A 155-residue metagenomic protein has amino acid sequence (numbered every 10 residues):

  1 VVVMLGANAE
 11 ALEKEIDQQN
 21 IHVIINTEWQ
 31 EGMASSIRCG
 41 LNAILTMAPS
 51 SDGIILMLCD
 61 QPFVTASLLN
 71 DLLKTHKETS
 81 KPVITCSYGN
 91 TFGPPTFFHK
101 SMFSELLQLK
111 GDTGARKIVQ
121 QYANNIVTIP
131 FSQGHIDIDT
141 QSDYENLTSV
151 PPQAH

Functional and structural regions predicted by a protein language model:
V1-C59, F63-F92, N124-F131: Nucleotide and nucleotide-moiety/phosphate-recognizing core
V1-V2, F103-E105: Short active-site oxyanion
I21, M102-F103: A broad detector of the eukaryotic-type serine/threonine protein kinase catalytic domain
V64, P94, L107-G111: Short, well-structured alpha-helical patches and their helix-loop capping segments that border functional surfaces
P94-F98, I136-I138: Short glycine- and hydrophobic/aromatic-rich loop-to-beta-strand nucleating segment in the catalytic cores
S104, Q108-H155: Conserved alpha/beta core of the MobA/IspD/sugar-nucleotide pyrophosphorylase nucleotidyltransferase superfamily
